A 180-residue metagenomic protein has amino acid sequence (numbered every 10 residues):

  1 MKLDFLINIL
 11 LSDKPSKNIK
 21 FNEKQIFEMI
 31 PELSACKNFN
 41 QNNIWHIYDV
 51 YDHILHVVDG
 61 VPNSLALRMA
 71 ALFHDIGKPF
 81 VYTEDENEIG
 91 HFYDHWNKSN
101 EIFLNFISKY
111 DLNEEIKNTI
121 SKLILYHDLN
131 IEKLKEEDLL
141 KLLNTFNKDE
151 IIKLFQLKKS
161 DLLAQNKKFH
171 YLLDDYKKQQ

Functional and structural regions predicted by a protein language model:
M1, L6, L104-K109, L162-Q180: Charged substrate- and nucleic-acid-binding regions of tRNA-handling and nucleotidyl-transfer enzymes, centered on
M1-H91: Acidic/His-rich, divalent-metal-binding segments that scaffold phosphate/diphosphate chemistry
F5, K17-N18, Q25-E28, E32 (+5 more regions): Exposed alpha-helical structural elements
Q25, Q41, E132, Q156 (+2 more regions): Residue-identity detector for glutamine
D59-K168: Divalent metal-dependent catalytic cores for phosphoryl transfer on phosphate-bearing substrates
